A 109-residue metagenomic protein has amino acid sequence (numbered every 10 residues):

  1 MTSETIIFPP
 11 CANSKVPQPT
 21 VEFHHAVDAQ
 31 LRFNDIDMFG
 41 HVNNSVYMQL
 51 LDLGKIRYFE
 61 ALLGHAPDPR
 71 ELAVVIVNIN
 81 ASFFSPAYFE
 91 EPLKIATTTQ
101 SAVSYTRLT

Functional and structural regions predicted by a protein language model:
T2-N78: Hot-dog-fold acyl-thioester-processing enzymes
Y58-S104: Hydrophobic beta-strand-centered segment that forms part of the acyl-chain substrate-binding groove
Y105-T109: Conserved small/polar residues in nucleotide/adenosyl-binding loops
